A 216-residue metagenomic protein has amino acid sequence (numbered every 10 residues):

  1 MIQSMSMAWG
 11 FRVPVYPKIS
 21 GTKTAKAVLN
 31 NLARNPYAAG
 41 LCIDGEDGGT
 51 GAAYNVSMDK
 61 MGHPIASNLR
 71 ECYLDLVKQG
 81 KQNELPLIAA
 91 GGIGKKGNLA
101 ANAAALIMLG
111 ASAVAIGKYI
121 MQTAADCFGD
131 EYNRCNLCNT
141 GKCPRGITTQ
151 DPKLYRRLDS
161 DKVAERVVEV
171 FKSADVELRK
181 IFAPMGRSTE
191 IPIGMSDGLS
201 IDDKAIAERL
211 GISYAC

Functional and structural regions predicted by a protein language model:
M1-Y155, K162: Glycine-rich phosphate/ribose-binding loops and adjacent secondary-structure elements that form binding surfaces
Y155-C216: C-terminal extensions of enzymes
